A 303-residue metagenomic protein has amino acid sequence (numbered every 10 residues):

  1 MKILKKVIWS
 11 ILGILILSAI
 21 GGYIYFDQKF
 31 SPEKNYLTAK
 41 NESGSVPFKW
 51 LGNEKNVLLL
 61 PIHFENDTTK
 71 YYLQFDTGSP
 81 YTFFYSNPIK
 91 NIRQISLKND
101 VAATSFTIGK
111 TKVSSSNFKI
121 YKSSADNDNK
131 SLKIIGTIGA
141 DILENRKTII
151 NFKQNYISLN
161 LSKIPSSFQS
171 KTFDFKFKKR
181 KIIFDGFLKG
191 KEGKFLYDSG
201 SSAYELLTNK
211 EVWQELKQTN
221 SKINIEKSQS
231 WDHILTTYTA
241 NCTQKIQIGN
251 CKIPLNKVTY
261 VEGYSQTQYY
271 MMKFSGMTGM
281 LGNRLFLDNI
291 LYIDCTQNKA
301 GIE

Functional and structural regions predicted by a protein language model:
K2-E303: Pepsin/retropepsin-fold aspartyl endopeptidases
